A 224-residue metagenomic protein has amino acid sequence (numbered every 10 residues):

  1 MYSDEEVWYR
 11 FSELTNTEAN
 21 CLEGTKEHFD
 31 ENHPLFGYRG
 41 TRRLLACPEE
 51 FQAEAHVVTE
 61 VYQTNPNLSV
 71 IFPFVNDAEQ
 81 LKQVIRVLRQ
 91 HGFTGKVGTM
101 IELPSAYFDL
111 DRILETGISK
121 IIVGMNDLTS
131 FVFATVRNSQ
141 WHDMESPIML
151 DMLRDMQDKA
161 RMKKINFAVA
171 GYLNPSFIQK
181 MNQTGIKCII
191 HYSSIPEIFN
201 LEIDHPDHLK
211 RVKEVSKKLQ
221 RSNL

Functional and structural regions predicted by a protein language model:
M1-L224: Conserved alpha/beta-domain cores
